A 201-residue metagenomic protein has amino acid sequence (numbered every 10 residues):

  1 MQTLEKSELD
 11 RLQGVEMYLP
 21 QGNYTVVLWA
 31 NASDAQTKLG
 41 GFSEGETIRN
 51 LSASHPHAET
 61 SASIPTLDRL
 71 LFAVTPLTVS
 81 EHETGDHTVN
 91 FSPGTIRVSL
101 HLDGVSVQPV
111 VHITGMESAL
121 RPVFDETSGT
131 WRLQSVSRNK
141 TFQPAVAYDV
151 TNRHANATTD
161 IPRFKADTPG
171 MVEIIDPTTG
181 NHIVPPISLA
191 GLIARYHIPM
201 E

Functional and structural regions predicted by a protein language model:
M1-F42, Q108-M200: Tryptophan-paired
M1-T95: Short, low-hydrophobicity acidic/polar segments
S61-D149: A sequence/structural signal for flexible, mid-protein segments enriched in small/helix-disrupting residues
